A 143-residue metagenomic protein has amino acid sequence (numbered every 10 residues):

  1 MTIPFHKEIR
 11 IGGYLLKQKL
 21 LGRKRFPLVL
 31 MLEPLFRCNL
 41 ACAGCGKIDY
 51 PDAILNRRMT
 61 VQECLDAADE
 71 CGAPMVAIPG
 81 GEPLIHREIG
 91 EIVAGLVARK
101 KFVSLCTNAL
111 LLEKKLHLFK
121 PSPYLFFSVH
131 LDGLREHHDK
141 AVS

Functional and structural regions predicted by a protein language model:
T2-L118, S122-P123: Conserved alpha-helical substructure of the radical SAM core
P83-I85, A109-K114, V129-S143: Conserved radical SAM core fold
F126: Broad gene-expression machinery/nucleic-acid interaction feature
